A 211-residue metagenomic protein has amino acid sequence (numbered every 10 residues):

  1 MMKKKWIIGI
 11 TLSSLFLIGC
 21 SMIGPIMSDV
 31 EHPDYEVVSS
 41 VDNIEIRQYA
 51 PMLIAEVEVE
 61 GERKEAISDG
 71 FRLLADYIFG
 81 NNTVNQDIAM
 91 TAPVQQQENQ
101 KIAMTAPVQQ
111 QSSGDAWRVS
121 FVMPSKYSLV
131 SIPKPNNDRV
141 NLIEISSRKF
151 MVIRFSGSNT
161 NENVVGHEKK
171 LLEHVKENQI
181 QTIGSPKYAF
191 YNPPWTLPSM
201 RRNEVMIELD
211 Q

Functional and structural regions predicted by a protein language model:
M2-Q211: A solvent-exposed interaction/effector surface
